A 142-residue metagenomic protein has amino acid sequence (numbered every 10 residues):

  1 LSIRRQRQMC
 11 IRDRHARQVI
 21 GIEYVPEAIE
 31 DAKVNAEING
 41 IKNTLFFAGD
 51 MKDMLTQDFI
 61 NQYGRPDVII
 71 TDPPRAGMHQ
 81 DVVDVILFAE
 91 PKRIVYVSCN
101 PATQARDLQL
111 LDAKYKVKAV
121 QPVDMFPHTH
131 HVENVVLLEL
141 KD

Functional and structural regions predicted by a protein language model:
L1-I11: Single conserved hydrophobic/aromatic residue that forms the stacking wall/gate of nucleotide- or nucleobase-binding
D13-V19, A89-K92: Conserved S-adenosyl-L-methionine
Q18, N43-L45, K116-A119: Conserved beta-strand segments of alpha/beta enzyme cores
G21, T71, Y96: Conserved SAM-binding loop
I22-P66: S-adenosyl-L-methionine
F47-G49, T71, V123: Cofactor-binding loops of NAD(P)H-dependent oxidoreductases, dominated by short-chain dehydrogenase/reductases
M51-Y63, M78-D142: C-terminal catalytic and target-recognition region of SAM-dependent MTase-like enzymes, primarily methyltransferases
P74: Switch II (G3) loop of P-loop NTPases
